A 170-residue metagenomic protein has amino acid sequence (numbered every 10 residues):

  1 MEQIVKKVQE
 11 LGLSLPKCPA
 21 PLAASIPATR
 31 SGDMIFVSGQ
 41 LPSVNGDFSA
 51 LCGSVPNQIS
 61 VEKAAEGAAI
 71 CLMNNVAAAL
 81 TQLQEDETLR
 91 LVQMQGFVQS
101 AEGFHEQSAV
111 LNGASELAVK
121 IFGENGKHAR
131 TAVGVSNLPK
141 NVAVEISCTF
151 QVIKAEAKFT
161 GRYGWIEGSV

Functional and structural regions predicted by a protein language model:
M1-V170: Short, polar/acidic, helix-capping and beta-turn segments at strand->helix junctions that line the mouths
